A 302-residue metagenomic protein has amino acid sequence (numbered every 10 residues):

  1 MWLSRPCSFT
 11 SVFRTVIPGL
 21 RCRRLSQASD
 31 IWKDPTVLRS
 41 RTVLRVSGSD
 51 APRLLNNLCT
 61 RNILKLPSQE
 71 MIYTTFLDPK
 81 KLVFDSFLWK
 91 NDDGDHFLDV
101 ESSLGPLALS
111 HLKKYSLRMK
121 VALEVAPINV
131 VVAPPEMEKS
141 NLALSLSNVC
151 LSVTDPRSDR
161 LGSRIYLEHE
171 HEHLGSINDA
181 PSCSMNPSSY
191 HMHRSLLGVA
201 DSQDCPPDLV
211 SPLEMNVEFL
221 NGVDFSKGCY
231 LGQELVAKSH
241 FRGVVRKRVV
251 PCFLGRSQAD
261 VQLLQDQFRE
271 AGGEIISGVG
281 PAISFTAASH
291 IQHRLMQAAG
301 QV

Functional and structural regions predicted by a protein language model:
W2-D85, D93: Acidic, proline/glycine-enriched N-terminal capping motif
F9, S40-T42, F84-S86, G94-H96 (+6 more regions): Short, surface-exposed beta-edge/turn micro-motifs
D34-T36, R41-R45, F87-D201: Acidic, low-complexity central loop/insert segments
G48, L98, I165, G232 (+1 more regions): Residue-level signal for inorganic ion chemistry
D50-L55, G105-L109, E170-N178, Q258-Q265 (+1 more regions): Short, conserved charged micro-motifs
N56-L64, S110-R118, F241: Short, intrinsically disordered, mixed-charge
L82, H193, M215-V223, A237-V302: Glycine-rich, small/acidic residue-mixed loop/short-helix segments
R164-F253: Anionic-ligand-binding alpha/beta catalytic cores of soluble enzymes and soluble regulatory domains that recognize
